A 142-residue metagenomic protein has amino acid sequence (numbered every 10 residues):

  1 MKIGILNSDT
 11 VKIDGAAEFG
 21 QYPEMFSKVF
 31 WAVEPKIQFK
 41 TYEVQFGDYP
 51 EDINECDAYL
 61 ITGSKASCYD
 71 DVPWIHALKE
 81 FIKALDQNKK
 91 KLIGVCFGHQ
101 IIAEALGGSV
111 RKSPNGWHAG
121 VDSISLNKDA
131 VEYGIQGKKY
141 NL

Functional and structural regions predicted by a protein language model:
M1-P73, A77-E80, D86-N88: N-terminal beta1-alpha1 cap of cysteine-dependent amidohydrolase-like domains
V33-P35, E104, Q136: Short, structurally constrained coil/turn elements that cap an alpha-helix or connect an alpha-helix to the following
S64-C68, C96, Q100, S109-V110 (+2 more regions): Gly/Ser/Thr-rich beta-alpha loop segments that engage phosphate groups in nucleotides
D70-P73, E104, P114: Conserved catalytic-core motifs of eukaryotic protein kinase domains, centered on the activation segment
L85-L106: Catalytic nucleophile loop
L106-L142: Pocket-forming structural segment of enzyme catalytic cores
